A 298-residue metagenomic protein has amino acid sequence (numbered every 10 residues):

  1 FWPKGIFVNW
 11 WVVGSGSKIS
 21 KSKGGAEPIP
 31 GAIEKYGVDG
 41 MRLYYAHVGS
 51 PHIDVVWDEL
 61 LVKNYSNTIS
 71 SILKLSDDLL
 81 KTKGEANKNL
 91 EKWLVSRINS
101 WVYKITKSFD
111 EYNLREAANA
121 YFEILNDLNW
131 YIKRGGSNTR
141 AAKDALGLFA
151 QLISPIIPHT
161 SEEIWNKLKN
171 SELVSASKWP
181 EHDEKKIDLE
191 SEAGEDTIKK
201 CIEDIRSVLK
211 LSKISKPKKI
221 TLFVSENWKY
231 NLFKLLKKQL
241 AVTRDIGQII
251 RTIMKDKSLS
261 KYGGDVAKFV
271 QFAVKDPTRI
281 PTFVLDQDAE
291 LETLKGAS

Functional and structural regions predicted by a protein language model:
W2-V12, K218-L222: Long, charged, glycine-rich C-terminal linkers/tails
W11-K18, S22-S96: Catalytic adenosine-cofactor/nucleotide-binding cores of aminoacyl-tRNA synthetases and other
V12-I19, P28, R42, S50-V55 (+5 more regions): Flexible loop/turn segments at secondary-structure boundaries
G16, I29-A32, I105-K107, F149-Q151 (+1 more regions): Generic recognition of flexible, low-complexity loop/linker segments
E34-V38, A46-P51, S71-K81, W130 (+6 more regions): Short, well-ordered loop/turn and helix-capping segments at boundaries between secondary-structure elements and domains
E59, K63, E172-S298: C-terminal low-complexity, glycine/proline- and small-hydrophobic-enriched intrinsically disordered tails that act as
E85-T106, N119-D204: Acidic, turn-prone loop/beta-hairpin segments
F109-E116: Short helix-adjacent coil turns
